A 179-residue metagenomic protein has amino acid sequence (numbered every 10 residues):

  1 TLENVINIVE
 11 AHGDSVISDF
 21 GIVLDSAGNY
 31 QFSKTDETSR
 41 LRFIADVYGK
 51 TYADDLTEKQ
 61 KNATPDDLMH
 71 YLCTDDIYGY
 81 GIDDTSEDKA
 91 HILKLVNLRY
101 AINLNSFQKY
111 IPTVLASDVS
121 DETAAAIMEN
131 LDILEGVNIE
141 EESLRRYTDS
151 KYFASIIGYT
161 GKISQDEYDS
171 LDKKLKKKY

Functional and structural regions predicted by a protein language model:
T1-Y179: Membrane-proximal periplasmic segments of bacterial cell-envelope enzymes, especially penicillin-binding proteins
